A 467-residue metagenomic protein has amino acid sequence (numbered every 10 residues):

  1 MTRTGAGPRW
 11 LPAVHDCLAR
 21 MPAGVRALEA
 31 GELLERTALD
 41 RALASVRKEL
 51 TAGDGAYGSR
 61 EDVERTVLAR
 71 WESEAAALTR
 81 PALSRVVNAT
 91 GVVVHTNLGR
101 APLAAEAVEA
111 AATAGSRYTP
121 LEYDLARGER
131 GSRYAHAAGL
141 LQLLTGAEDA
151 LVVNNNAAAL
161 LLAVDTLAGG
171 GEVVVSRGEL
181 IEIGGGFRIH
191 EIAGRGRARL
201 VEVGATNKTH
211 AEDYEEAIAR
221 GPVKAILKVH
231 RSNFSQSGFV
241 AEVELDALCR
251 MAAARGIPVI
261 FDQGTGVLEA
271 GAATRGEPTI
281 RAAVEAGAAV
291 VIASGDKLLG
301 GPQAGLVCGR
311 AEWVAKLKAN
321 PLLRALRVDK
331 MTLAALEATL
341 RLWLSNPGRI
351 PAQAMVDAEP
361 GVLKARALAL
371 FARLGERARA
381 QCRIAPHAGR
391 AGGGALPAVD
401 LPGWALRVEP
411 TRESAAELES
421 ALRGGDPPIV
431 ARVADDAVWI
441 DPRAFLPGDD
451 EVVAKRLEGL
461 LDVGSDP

Functional and structural regions predicted by a protein language model:
M1-A75: Long amphipathic alpha-helical segments
L11-P12, V87-G91, L299-P302, L401 (+1 more regions): Short Gly/Ser/Thr- and Asp/Glu-enriched loop/turn motifs at secondary-structure junctions
A44, A89-T90, R100-A126: Glycine-rich phosphate-binding segment of PLP-dependent enzymes
L78-T79, Y123: Extended, well-folded interaction surfaces typified by the phenylalanyl-tRNA synthetase beta subunit core
R127-W343, G375, R456: Conserved PLP-enzyme active-site core in the AAT-like
E312, N320-P321, V328-R377, I384-A388 (+1 more regions): Structural motif of enzymes handling amino- and sulfur-group chemistry
K364-V453: Conserved C-terminal alpha-helix-loop-beta "cap" of PLP-dependent enzymes that closes/shapes the active-site mouth
